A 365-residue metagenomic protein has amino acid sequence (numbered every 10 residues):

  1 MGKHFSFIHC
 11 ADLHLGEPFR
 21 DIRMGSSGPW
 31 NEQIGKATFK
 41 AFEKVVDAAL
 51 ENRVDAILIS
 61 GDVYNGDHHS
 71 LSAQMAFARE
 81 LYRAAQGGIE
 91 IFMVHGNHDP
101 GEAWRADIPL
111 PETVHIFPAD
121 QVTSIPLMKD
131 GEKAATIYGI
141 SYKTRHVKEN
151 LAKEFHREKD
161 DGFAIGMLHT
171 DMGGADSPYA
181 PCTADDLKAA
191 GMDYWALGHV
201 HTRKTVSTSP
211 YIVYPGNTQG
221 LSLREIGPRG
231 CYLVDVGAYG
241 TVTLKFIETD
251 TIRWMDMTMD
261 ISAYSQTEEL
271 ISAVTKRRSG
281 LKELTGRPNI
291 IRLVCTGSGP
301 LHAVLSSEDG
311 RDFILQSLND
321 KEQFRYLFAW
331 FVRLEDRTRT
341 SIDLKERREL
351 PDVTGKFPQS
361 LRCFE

Functional and structural regions predicted by a protein language model:
M1-Q74: N-terminal active-site segment of His-dependent metallophosphoesterases
M1-W30, R229, D235-D260: Domain-start "cap" segments at the beginnings of catalytic or binding domains
H4, R53, K133-T136, G191 (+2 more regions): Short loop/turn motifs at secondary-structure junctions
R20, S26-G28, A56, D67-T243: His/Asp/Glu-rich metal-coordinating catalytic cores of metallo-dependent phosphodiesterases/hydrolases acting on
F39, E43-L50, M75-A78, A152-H156 (+2 more regions): Amphipathic, non-transmembrane alpha-helical secondary structure
S60, G198, T296: Conserved residues at the C-terminal ends of beta-strands
T249-E365: Accessory, non-catalytic peripheral segments of nucleic-acid enzymes
